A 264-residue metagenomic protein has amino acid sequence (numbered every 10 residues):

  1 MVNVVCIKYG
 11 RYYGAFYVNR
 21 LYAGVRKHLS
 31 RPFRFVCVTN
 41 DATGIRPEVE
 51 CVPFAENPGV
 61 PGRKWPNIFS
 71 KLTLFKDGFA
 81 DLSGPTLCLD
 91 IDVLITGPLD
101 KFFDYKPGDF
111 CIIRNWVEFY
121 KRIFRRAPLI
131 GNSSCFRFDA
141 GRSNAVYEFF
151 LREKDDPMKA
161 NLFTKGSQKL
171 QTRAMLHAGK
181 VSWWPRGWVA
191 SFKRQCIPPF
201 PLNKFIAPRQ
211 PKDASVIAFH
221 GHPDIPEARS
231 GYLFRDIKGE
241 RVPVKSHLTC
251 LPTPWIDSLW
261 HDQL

Functional and structural regions predicted by a protein language model:
M1-P61, A80-L82, Q263-L264: N-terminal anchoring/stem segment of glycosyltransferases
Y12-V18, K121, I225-A228: Short N-terminal binding/cap micro-motifs at the start of the first secondary-structure element
R34-L72, I112-I130, A145-V146: Lumenal/extracellular "mature" regions of secretory-pathway glycan-modifying transferases
V36-G44, I95-D100, W116, G187 (+1 more regions): Short, polar loop motifs at secondary-structure junctions
D41-V49, K101-K106, A228-R229: Short loop/helix-cap segments at secondary-structure boundaries that form the rim of catalytic
C51-N57, N67-F119: GT-A fold catalytic core of metal-dependent nucleotide-sugar glycosyltransferases, centered on the diacidic
K101-T172: Conserved catalytic core of nucleotide-sugar-dependent glycosyltransferases
A140, N144-Q263: Catalytic core and acceptor-binding pocket of nucleotide-sugar-dependent glycosyltransferases
